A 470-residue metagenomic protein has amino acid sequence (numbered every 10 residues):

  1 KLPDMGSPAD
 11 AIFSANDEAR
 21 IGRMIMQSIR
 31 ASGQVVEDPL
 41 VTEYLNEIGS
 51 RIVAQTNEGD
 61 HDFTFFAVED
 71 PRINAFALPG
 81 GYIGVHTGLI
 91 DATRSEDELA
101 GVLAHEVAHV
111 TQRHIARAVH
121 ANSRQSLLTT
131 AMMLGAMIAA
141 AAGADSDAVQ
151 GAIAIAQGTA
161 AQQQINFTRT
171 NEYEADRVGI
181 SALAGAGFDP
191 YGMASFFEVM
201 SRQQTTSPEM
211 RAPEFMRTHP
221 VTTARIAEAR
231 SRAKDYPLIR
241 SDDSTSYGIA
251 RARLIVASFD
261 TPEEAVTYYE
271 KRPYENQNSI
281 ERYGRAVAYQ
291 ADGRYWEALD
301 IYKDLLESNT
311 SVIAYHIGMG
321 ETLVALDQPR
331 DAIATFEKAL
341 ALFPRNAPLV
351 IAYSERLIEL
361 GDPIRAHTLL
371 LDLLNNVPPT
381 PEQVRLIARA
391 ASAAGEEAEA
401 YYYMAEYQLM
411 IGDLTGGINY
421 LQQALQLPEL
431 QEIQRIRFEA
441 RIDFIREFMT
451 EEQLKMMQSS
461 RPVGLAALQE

Functional and structural regions predicted by a protein language model:
M5-I12, R23, V35, E43 (+13 more regions): Extracytoplasmic and endomembrane cell-envelope/extracellular-matrix remodeling and assembly machinery
A67-G81: Catalytic zinc-binding patch centered on the HExxH motif and its immediate surroundings that defines zinc-dependent
G84-G101, Q163-T170: Short pre-active-site segment immediately N-terminal to the catalytic Zn-binding motif
V85, G101-H109, R113, A175: Active-site recognition of the HExxH zinc-binding catalytic motif
D97, V107-R124, A142: Catalytic Zn2+-binding segment of zinc metalloproteases
L127-A142, G151-A160: Membrane-active amphipathic alpha-helices enriched in small hydrophobic residues
G284, G318, A352-Y353, L386-I387 (+4 more regions): Canonical tetratricopeptide repeat
